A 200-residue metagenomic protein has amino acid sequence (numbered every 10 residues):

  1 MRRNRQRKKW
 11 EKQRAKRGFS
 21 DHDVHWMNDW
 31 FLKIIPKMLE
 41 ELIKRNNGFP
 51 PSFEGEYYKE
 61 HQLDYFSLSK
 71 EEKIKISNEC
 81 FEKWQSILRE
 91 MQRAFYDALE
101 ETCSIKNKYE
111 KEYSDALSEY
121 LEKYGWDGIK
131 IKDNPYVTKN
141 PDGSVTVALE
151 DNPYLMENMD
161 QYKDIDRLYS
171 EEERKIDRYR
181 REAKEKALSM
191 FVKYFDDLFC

Functional and structural regions predicted by a protein language model:
M1-Y194: Long, non-globular targeting/processing and low-complexity regions
